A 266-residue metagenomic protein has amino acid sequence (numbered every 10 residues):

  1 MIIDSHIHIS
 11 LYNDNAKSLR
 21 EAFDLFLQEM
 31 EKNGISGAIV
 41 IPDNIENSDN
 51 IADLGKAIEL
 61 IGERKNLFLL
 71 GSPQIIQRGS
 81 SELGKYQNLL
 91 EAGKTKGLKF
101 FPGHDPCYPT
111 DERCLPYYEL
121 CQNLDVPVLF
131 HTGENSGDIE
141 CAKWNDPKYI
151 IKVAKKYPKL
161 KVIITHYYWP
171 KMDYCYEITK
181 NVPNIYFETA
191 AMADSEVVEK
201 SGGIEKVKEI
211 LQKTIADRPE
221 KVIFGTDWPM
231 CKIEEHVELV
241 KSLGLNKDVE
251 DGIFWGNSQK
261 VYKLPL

Functional and structural regions predicted by a protein language model:
M1-H8, Y12, A16-G37, A216-K221 (+1 more regions): Mid-to-C-terminal alpha-helical segments outside catalytic/metal-binding sites
I2-S5, I39-P42, L70-S72, K99 (+3 more regions): Active-site neighborhood of phospho(di)ester-bond hydrolases with catalytic His/Asp-centered motifs
H6, M30, L98, C121 (+5 more regions): Conserved, mostly hydrophobic/aromatic
N13-E21, N44-A52, Q74-S81, D105-E112 (+4 more regions): Acidic-and-aromatic substrate-binding clefts and catalytic sites of carbohydrate-active enzymes
E21-F26, I51-E59, S81-K85, D146-I150 (+2 more regions): Alpha-helical scaffolding within the catalytic cores of extracellular/periplasmic polymer-degrading hydrolases
D24-S48, N66-Q74, K96-G97, V162: Divalent metal-dependent hydrolysis catalytic cores, especially in the metallo-beta-lactamase
S36, A52-W144: Active-site gating/metal-coordination segments in enzymes
G93-G97, T110-I223: Catalytic pocket-lining loop regions of alpha/beta-barrel enzymes, especially the amidohydrolase/enolase/GH5 lineages
